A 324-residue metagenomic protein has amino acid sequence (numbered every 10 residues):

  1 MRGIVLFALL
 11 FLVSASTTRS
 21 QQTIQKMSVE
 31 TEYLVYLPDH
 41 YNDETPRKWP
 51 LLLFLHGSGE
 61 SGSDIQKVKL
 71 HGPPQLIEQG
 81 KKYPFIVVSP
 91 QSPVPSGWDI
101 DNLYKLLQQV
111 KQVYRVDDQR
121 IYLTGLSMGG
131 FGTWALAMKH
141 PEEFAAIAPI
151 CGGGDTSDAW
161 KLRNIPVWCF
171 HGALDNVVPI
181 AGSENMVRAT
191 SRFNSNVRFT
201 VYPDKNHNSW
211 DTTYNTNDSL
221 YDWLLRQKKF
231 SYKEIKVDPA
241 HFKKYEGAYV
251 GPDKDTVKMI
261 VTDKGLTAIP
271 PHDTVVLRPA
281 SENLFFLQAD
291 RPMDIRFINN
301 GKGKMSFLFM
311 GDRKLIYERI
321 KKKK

Functional and structural regions predicted by a protein language model:
S16-L51, F131, L136, A148 (+2 more regions): A domain-start/cap signature at the N-terminus of enzymes
D39-R47, P95-M128, P141: Gly/Ser-rich "nucleophile elbow"/oxyanion-hole loop immediately N-terminal to the catalytic nucleophile in hydrolases
L51, L55-L106: Active-site machinery of serine-nucleophile hydrolases
S58, S92-P93, A173-N176, D204-N206: Acidic beta-to-alpha connecting loop that harbors the catalytic carboxylate
L123-G125, I150, F170: Short beta-strand immediately N-terminal to the catalytic nucleophile in serine-hydrolase-like folds
E143-G153: A conserved short beta-strand
P166, N176, I180-I235: C-terminal catalytic histidine-bearing segment of alpha/beta-hydrolase fold enzymes
S231-K324: Peripheral terminal and inter-domain segments
